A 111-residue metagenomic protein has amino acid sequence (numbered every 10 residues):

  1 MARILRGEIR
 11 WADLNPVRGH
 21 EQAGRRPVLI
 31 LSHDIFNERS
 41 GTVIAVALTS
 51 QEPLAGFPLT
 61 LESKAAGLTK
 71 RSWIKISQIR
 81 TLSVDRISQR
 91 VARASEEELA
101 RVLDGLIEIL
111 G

Functional and structural regions predicted by a protein language model:
M1-G111: Conserved functional hotspots at enzyme active or ligand-binding sites that engage polyanionic ligands
